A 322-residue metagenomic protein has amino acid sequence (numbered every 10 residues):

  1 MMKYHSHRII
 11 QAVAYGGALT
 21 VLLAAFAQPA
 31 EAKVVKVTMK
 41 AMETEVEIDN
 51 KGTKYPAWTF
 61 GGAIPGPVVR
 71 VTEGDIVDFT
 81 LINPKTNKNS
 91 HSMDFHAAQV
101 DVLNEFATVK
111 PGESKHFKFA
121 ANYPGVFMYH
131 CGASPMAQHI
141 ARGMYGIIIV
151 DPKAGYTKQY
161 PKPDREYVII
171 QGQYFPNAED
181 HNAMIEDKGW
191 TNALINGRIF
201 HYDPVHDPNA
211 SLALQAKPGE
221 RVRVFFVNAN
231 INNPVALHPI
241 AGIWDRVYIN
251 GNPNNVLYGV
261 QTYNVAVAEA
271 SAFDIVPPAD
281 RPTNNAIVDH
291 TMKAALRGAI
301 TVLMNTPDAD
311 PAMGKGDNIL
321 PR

Functional and structural regions predicted by a protein language model:
M2-G16: Bacterial N-terminal signal peptides that target proteins for export
V13-A25: Bacterial N-terminal signal peptides
E31-R322: Copper-binding active sites and cupredoxin-like electron-transfer domains, recognizing His/Cys-rich ligand loops
